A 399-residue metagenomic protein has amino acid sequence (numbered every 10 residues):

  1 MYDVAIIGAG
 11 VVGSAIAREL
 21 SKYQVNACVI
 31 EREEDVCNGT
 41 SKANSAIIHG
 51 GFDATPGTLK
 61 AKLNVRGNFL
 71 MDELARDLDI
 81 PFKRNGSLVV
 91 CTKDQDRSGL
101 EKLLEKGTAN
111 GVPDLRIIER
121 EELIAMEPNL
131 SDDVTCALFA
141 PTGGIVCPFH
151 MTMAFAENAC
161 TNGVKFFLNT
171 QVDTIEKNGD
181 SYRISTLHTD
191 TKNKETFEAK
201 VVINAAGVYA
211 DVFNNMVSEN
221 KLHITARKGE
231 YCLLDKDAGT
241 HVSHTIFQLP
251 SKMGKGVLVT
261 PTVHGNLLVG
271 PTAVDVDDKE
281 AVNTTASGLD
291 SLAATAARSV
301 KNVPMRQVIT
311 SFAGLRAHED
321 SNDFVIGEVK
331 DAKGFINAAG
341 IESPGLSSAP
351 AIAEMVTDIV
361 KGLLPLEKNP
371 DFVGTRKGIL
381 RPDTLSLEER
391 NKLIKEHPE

Functional and structural regions predicted by a protein language model:
Y2-V29: N-terminal Rossmann-like FAD-binding beta1-loop-alpha1 element of flavoenzymes
V12, D35, Y209: Conserved Rossmann-like nucleotide-cofactor binding loop
A15, I175-D180, I184-G270, V274-T285 (+3 more regions): Flavin-dependent oxidoreductases
K22-K42: Glycine-rich FAD pyrophosphate-binding loop
A46-M126, T135, G256-V257: Dinucleotide-binding Rossmann-like beta1-alpha1 core, especially the glycine-rich loop that anchors the ADP
K62-V65, V90-G99, F139-E157, F167 (+3 more regions): Short beta-strand to alpha-helix junction loop
L138-K200: Helical element adjacent to the flavin cofactor pocket in flavoenzyme catalytic cores
G254, V263-H264, E280-E399: C-terminal catalytic lobe of FAD-dependent flavoproteins
